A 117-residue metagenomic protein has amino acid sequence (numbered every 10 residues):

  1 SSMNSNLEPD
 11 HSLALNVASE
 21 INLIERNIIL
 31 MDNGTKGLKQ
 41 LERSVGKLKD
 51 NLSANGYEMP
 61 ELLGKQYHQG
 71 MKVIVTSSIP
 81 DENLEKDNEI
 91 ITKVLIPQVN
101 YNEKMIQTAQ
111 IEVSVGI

Functional and structural regions predicted by a protein language model:
S1-G34, R43-G46, D50-I117: Extended, amphipathic alpha-helical stalk segments that mediate dimerization and serve as stator/scaffold rods within
